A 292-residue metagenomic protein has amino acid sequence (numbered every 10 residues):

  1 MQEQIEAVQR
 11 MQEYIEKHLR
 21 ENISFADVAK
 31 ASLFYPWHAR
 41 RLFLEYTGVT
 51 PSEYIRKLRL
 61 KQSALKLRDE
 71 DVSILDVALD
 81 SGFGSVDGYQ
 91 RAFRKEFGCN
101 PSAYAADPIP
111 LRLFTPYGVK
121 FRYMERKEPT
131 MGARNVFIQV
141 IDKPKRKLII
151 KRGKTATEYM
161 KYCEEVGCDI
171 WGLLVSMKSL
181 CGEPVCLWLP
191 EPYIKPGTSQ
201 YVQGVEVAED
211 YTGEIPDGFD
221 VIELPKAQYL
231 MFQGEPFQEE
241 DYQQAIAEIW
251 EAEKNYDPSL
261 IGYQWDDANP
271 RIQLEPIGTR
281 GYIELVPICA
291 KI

Functional and structural regions predicted by a protein language model:
M1-Q2, V136: Absolute protein N-terminus
Q2, Q9-A26, E45-D80, P108-E128: Terminal helix-turn-helix DNA-binding modules in bacterial transcription factors
Q2-E3, E158: Short, surface-exposed alpha-helical recognition segments that flank or form part of ligand/macromolecule-binding
H18, L42, Y46, L173-C181: Generic N-terminal helix/loop capping motif
N22-I55, A78-N100: Basic/polar phosphate-binding segments, predominantly the helix-turn-helix DNA-binding elements of transcriptional
K61, L65-R68, G84-D87, R91-I292: A solvent-exposed interaction/effector surface
